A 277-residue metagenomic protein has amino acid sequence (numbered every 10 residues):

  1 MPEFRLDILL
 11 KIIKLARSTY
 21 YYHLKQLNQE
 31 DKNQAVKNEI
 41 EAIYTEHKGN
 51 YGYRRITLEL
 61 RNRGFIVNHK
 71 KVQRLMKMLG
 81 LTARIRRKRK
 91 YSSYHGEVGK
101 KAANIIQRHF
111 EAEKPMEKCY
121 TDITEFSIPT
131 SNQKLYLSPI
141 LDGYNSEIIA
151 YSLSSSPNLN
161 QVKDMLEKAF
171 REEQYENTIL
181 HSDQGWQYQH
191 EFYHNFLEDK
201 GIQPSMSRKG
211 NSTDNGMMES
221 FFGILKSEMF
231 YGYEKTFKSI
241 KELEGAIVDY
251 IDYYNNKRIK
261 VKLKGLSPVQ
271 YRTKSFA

Functional and structural regions predicted by a protein language model:
M1-L27: Basic, low-complexity segments
L9-L10, Y20, I40, I56 (+15 more regions): Mobile genetic element proteins and their domesticated derivatives, centered on retroelements and DNA transposons
R17-K114, N211, S267-S275: Basic, flexible linker segments flanking DNA-binding modules in nucleic acid-interacting mobile-element proteins
Q29, F65, F110-E111, T130 (+3 more regions): Conserved, non-catalytic sequence blocks in retroelement Pol enzymes and Pol-derived host proteins
S92-G96, S182-Q184, H190-E191, P204-K226 (+2 more regions): RNase H-like two-metal-ion nuclease catalytic core shared by retroviral integrases and related mobile-element nucleases
R108-I149, S155-S156: An active-site-proximal beta-strand-loop segment
Q133, Y151-E173: Active-site beta-loop-alpha junctions of metal-dependent nucleic acid enzymes, especially the RNase H-like/DDE
E198-I202, K226-A277: C-terminal domain-tail junction helix/linker
